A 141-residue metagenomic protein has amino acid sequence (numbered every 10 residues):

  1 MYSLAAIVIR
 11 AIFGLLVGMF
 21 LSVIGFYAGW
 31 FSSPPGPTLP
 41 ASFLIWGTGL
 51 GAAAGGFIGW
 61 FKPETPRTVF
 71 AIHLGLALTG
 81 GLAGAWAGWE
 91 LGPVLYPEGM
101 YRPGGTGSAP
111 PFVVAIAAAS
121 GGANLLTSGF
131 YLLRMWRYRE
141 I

Functional and structural regions predicted by a protein language model:
M1-G49: N-terminal signal-anchor transmembrane alpha-helix
Y2-I7, P35-P40, F61, T65-H73 (+1 more regions): Membrane-helix interfacial "entry" motifs
V8, L16, L78, P97-I141: Alpha-helical membrane-associated segments of multi-pass integral membrane proteins
R10, G18-L21, G51, L76 (+4 more regions): Alpha-helical transmembrane segments in multi-pass membrane proteins
S22-S33, I58-P63, G88-Y96, T127-M135: Membrane-water interface at transmembrane helix exits
Y27-L44, W86-A118: Interfacial non-cytosolic loop connecting adjacent transmembrane helices
A41-G59, S120-N124: Generic alpha-helical transmembrane segments
G56-W86: Loop-to-transmembrane helix junctions at the membrane interface
